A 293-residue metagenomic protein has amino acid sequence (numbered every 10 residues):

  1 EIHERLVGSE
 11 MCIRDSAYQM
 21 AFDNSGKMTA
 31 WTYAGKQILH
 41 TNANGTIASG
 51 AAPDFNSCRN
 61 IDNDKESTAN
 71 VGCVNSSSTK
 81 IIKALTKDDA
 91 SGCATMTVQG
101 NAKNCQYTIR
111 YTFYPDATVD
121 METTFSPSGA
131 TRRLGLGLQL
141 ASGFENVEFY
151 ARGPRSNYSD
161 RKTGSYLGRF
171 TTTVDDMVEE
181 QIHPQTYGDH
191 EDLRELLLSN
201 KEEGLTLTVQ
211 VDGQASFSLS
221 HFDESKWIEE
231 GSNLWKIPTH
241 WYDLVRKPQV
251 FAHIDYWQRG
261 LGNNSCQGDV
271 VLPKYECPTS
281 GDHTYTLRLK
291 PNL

Functional and structural regions predicted by a protein language model:
E1-G8: Positively charged, low-complexity/disordered segments
S9-E10, R14-L293: Beta-strand/loop-rich accessory regions of lumenal/periplasmic or secreted enzymes, predominantly carbohydrate-active
